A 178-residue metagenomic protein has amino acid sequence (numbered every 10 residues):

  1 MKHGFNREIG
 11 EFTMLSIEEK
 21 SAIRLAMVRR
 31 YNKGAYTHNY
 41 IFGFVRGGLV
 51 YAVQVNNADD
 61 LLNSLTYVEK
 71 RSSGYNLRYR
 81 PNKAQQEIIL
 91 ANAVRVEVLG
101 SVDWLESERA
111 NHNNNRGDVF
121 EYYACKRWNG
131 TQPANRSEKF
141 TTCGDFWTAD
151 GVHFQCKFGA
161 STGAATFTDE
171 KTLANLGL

Functional and structural regions predicted by a protein language model:
K2-Y123, R127: Interdomain/boundary linker segments immediately adjacent to catalytic/signaling cores
D103-L176: Catalytic centers of nucleases
